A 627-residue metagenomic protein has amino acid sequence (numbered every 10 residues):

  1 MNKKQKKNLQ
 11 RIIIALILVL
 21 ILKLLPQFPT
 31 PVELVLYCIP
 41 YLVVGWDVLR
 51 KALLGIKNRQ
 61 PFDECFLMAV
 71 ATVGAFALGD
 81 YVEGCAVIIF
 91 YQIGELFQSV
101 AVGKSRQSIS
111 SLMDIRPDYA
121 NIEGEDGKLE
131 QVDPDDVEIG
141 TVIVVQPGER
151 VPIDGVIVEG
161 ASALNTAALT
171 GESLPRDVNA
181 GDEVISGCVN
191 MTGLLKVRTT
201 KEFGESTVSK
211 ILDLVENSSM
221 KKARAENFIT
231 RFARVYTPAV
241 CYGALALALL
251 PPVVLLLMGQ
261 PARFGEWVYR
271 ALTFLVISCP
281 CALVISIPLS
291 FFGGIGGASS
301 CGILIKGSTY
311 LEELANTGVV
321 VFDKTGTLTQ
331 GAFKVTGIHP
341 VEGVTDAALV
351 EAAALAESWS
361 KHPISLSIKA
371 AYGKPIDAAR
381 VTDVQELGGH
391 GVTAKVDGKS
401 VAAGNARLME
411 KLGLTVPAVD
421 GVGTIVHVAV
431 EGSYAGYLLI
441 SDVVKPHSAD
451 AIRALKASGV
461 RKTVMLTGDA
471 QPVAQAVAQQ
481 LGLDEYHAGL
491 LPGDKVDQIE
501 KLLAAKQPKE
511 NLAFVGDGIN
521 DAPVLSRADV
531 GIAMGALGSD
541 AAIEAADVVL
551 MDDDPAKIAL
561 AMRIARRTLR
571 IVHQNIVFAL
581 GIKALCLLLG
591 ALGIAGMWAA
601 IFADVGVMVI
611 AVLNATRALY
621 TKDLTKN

Functional and structural regions predicted by a protein language model:
M1-I14, Y236: N-terminal membrane topogenic signal
N2, L20-P29, K51-G55, V73-L78 (+11 more regions): Membrane-embedded alpha-helical bundles of multi-pass transporters
I13-L16, N227-M258, A271-F291, H573-F602: Bilayer-spanning, highly hydrophobic alpha-helical transmembrane segments
Q27, L36-E123, D136-I143, R150 (+5 more regions): Actuator/coupling domain of P-type ATPases
A52, D80, A101, A120 (+28 more regions): Residue-level signature of catalytic and energy-coupling elements of molecular machines, predominantly ATP/GTP-dependent
L53-P61, F97-S110, L289-S308, T616-N627: Juxtamembrane helix-loop transition segments at the membrane interface in multi-pass membrane proteins
D63-M68, S108-E123, A298-T325: Membrane-cytosol interface motif
S111-L112, D126, S308-V530, R563-R566 (+1 more regions): Cytosolic catalytic headpiece
